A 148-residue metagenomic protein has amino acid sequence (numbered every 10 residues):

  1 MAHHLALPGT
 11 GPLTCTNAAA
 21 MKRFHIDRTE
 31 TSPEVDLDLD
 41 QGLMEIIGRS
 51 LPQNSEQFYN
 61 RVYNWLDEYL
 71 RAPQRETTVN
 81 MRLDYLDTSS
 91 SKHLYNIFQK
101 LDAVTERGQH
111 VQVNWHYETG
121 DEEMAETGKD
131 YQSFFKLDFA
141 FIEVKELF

Functional and structural regions predicted by a protein language model:
M1-A20: N-terminal amphipathic/basic-hydrophobic helices that include classical n-h-c signal peptides and signal-anchor
A18-D38: Short beta-strand/loop segment at the start of cytosolic alpha/beta domains
S32-D36, L51-R75: A short, well-ordered alpha-helical element
Q41, Q74-T78, G108-Q112: A general structural motif
G42-G48: Short, aliphatic-rich beta-strand segments
V62, M81-Y131: Amphipathic alpha-helical interaction surfaces in cytosolic regulatory modules
D67-S89: Short, glycine-/small-residue-enriched flexible loop/hinge segments at domain edges that mediate gating
K129-F148: A cross-taxonomic marker for long C-terminal extensions/tails that follow the last structured domain
